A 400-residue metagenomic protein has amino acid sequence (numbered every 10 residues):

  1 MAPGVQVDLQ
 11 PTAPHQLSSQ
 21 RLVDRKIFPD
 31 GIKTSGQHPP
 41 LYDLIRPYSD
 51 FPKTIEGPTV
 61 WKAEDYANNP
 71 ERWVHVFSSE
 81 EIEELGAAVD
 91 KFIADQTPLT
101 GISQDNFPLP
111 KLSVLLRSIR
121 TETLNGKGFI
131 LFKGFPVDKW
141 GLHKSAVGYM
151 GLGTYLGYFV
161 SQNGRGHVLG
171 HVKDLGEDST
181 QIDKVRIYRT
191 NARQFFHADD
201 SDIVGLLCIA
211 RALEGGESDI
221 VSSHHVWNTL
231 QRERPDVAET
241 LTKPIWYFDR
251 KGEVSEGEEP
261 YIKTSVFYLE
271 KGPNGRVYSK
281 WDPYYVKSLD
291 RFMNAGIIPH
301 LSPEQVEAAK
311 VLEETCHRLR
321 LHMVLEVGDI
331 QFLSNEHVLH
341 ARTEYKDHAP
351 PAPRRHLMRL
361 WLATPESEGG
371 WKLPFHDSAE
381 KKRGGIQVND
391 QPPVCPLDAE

Functional and structural regions predicted by a protein language model:
A2-S118, N125-I130, G134-K139, L156 (+2 more regions): Active-site environment of non-heme Fe oxygenases that use a 2-His-1-carboxylate facial triad
L142: Catalytic palm subdomain of template-directed nucleic-acid polymerases, centered on the conserved carboxylate motif
A146: Classical protein tyrosine phosphatase
Y149-F159: A short alpha->loop->secondary-structure connector
